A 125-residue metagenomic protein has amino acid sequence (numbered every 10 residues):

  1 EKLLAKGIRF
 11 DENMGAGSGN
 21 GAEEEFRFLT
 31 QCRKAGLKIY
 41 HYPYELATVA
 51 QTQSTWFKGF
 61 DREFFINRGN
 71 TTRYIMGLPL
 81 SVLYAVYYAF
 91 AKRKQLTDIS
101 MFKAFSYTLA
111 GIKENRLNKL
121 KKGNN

Functional and structural regions predicted by a protein language model:
K2-L3, N13-P43: A short, conserved alpha-helix in the catalytic core of glycosyltransferases
A5-G7, A50-Q51: Residues that scaffold the ATP/ADP-binding catalytic core of kinase and kinase-like folds
I8, A22-F26, R62: Alpha-helix initiation and capping sites
D11-N13, Q51-T55: Short acidic, glycine/proline-rich loop/turn micro-motifs
K34-A35, Y40-L46, S54-K58, R62-F65: Soluble, non-transmembrane catalytic domains of enzymes that act on hydrophobic metabolites at membranes
T48-V49, A89: Short secondary-structure capping/turn micro-motifs that flank functional sites
G59-N125: Non-catalytic, C-terminal membrane-associated alpha-helical segments of glycosyltransferases
